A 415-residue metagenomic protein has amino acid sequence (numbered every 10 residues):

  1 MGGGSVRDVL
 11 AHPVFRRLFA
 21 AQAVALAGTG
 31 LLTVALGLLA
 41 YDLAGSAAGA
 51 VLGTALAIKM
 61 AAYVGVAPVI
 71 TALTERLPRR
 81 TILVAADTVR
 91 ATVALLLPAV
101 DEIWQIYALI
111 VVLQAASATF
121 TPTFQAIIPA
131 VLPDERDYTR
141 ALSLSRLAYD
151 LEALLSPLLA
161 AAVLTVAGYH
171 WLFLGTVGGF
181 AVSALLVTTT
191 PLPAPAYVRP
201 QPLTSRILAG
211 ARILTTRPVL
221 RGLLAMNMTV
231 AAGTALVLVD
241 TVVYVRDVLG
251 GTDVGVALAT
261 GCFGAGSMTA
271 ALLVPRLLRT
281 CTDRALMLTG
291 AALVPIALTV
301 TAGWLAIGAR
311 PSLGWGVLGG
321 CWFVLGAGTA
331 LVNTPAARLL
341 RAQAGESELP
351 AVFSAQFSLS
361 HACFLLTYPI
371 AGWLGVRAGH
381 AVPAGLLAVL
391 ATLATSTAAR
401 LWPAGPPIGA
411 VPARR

Functional and structural regions predicted by a protein language model:
M1-R415: Alpha-helical transmembrane-bundle signature of multi-pass membrane transport and export proteins
